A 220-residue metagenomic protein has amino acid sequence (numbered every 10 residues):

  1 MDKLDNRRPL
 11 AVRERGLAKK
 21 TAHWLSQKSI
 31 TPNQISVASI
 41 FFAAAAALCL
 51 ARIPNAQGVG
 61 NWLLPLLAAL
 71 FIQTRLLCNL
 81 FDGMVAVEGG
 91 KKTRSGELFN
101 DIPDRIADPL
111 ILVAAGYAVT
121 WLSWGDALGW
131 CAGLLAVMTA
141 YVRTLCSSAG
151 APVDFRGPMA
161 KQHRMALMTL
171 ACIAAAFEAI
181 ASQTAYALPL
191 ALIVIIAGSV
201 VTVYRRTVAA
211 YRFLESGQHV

Functional and structural regions predicted by a protein language model:
M1-A69, L110-V220: Hydrophobic alpha-helical transmembrane segments
I72, M84-W124: Basic, amphipathic juxtamembrane/active-site segments that coordinate anionic phosphate or diphosphate groups
